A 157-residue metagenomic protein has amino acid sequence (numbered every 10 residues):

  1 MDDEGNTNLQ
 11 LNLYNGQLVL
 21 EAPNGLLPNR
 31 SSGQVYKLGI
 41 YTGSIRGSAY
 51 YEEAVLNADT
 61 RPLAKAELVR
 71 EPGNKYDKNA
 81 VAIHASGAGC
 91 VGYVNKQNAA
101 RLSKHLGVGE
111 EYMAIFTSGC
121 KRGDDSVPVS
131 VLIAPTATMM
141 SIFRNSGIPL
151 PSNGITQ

Functional and structural regions predicted by a protein language model:
M1-Q157: Conserved active-site motif detector
